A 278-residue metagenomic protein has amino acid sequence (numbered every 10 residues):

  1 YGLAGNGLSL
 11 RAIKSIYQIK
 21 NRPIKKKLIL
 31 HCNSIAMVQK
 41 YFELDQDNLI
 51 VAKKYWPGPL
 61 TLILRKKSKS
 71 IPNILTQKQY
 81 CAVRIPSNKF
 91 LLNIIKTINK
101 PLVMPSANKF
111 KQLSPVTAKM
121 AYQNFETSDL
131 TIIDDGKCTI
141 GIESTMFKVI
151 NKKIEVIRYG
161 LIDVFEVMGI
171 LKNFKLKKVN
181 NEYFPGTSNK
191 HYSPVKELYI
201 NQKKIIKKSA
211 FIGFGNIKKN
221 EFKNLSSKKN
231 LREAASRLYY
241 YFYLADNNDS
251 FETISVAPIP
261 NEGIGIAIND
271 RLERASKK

Functional and structural regions predicted by a protein language model:
Y1-K278: Active-site-adjacent structural elements in enzyme catalytic cores
